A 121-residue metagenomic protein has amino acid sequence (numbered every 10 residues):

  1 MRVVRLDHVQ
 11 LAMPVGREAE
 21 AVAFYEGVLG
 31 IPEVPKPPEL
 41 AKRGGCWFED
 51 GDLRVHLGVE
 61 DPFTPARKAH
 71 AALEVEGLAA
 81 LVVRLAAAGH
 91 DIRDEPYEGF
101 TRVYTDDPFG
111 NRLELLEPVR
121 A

Functional and structural regions predicted by a protein language model:
M1-V22, A69-A71, A121: N-terminal beta-strand motif that seeds the catalytic metal site of vicinal oxygen chelate
M1-V4, A88-A121: Vicinal oxygen chelate
V4-R5, F63-K68, Y97: Short glycine-enriched loop/turn motifs at secondary-structure junctions
L11-L53: Core segments of cupin and vicinal oxygen chelate
E33-P35, L57, H90-D94: A short linear hydrophobic-aromatic micro-motif
L40-G44, P65, Y97-T101: Short acidic/glycine-enriched loop/turn segments that link adjacent beta-strands
R67-L85: Mid-chain, well-packed structural core segment of small domains
